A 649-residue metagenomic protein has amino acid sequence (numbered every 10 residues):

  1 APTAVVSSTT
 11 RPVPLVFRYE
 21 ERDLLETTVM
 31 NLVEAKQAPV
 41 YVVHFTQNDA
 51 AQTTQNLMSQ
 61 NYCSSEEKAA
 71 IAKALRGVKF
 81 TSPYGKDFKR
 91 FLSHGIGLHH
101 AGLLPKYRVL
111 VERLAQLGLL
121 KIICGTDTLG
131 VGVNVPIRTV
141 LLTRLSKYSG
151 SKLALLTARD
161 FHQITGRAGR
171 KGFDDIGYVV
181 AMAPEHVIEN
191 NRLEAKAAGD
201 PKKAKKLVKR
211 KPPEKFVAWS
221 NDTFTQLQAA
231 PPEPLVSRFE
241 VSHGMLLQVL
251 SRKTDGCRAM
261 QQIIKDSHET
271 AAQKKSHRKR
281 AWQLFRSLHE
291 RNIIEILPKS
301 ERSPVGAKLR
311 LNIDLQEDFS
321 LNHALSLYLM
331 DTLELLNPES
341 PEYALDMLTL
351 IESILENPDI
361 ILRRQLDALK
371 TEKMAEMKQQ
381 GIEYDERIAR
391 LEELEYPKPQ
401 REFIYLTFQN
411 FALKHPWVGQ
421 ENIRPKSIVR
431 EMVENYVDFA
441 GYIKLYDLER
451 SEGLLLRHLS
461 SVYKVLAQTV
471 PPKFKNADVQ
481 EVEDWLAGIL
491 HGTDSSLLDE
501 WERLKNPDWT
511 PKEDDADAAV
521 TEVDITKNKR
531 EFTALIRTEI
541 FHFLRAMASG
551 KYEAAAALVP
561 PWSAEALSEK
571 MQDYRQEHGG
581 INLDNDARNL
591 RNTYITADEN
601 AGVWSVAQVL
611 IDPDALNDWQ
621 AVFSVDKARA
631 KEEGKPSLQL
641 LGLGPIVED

Functional and structural regions predicted by a protein language model:
P2-M58, G97, A101: Conserved interdomain linker/interface between the two RecA-like ATPase lobes of SF2 helicase motors
T10-V13, R22, T46-A50, L103-L104 (+5 more regions): Conserved nucleotide-binding/hydrolysis micro-motifs of P-loop NTPases
V43, H99, I123-T126, V140-T143 (+4 more regions): Generic beta-strand/beta-sheet core signal
Q47-I122, G150, A154-R159: Conserved C-terminal RecA-like helicase domain
G97, Q116-L117, D200-E553, A557-W562 (+2 more regions): Non-catalytic terminal extensions of ATP-dependent helicases
L119, I123-V140, R167-D175: SF2 helicase motor core recognition
T139-L142, S146-Y148, A154-A195: Conserved segment of the helicase C-terminal RecA-like domain
D478-W485, I489-L504, D618-D649: Short beta-strand edge/turn micro-motifs at domain boundaries
